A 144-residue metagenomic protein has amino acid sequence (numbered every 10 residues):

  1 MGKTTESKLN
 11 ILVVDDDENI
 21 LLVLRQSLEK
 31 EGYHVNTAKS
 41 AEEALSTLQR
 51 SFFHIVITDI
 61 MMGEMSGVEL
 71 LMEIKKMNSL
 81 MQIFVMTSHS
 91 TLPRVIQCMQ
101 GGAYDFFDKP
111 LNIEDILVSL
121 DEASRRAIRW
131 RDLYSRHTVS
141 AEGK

Functional and structural regions predicted by a protein language model:
D15, D59, T87: Active-site residues of response regulator receiver
D17, I60-M61, Q82: The short loop immediately C-terminal to the conserved phospho-acceptor aspartate in CheY-like receiver
E18-N36: Two-component/phosphorelay signaling modules centered on CheY-like receiver
L21, G63-E64, T87: The feature encodes the CheY-like receiver
K39-E43, M65-E69: Acidic catalytic/metal-coordinating carboxylates
S46, V68-L80, Q97-Q100: Short amphipathic alpha-helix used as the core "switch/output" element in two-component signaling
T91-P93, L111-D121: C-terminal output helix
